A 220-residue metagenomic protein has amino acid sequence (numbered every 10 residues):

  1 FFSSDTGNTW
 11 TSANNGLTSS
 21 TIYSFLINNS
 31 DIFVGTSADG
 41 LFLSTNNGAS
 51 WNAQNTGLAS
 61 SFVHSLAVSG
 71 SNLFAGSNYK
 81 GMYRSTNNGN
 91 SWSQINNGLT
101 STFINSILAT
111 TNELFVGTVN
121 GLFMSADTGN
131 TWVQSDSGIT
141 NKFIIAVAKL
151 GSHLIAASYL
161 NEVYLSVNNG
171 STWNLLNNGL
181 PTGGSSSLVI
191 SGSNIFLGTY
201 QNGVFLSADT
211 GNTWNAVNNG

Functional and structural regions predicted by a protein language model:
F1-T11, N15, T128, Q201-N202 (+2 more regions): Thr-biased low-complexity repeat/linker tracts and other Thr-enriched repetitive architectures
S3-S4, S44-T45, S85-T86, S125-A126 (+2 more regions): Conserved Ser/Thr-centered positions that define the repeating blades of beta-propeller domains
W10-A13, W51-Q54, S91-I95, W132-S135 (+2 more regions): A structural motif specific to WD40 beta-propellers
N14-S20, N55-S61, F74, N96-T102 (+3 more regions): Short loop/turn motifs that recur once per blade in beta-propeller domains
I22, N29, V63, I104 (+3 more regions): Conserved positions at the start
D31-V34, N72-A75, E113-V116, H153-A156 (+1 more regions): Entry beta-strands of beta-propeller and related beta-repeat scaffolds
D39-L41, K80-M82, N120-F123, L160-V163 (+1 more regions): Loop/turn residues immediately N-terminal
